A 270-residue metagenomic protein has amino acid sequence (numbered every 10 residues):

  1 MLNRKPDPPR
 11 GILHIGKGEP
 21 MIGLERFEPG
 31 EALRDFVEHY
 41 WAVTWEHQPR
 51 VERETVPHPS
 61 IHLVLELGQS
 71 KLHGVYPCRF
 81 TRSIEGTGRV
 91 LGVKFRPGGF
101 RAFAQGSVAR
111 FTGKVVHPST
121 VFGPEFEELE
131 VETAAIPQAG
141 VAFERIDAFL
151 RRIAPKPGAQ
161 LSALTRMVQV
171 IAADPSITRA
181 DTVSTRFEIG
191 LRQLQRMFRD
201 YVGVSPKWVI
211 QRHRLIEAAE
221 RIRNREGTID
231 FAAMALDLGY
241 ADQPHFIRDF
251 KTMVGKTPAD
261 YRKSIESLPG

Functional and structural regions predicted by a protein language model:
M1-D181, R186-L191, V202-S205, E220-N224 (+3 more regions): Alpha-helical bundle regulatory/interaction domains
R196, A218-E220: Regular, well-ordered alpha-helical segments
F198, I210, D249-K251, R262: DNA major-groove recognition helix of helix-turn-helix
E217, H245-F246, T252: Hydrophobic side chains within alpha-helical segments
